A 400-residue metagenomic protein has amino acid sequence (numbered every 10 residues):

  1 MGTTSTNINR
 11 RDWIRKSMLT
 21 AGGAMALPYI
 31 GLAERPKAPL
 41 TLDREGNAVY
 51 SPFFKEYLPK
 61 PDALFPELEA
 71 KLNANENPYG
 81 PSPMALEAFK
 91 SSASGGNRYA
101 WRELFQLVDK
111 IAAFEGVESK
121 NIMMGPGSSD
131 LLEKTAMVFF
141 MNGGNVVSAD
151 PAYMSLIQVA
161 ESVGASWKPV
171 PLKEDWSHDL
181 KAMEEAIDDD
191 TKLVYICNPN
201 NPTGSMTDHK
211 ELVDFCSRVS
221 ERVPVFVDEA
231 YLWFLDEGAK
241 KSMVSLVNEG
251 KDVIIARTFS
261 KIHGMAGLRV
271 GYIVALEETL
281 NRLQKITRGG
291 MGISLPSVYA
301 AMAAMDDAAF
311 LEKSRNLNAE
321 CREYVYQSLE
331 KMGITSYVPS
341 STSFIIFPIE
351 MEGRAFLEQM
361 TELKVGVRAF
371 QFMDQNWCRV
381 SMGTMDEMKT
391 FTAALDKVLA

Functional and structural regions predicted by a protein language model:
M1-G22: N-terminal secretory signal peptides and thylakoid transit peptides that target proteins across membranes
G31-R98: N-terminal "arm"/small-domain region of PLP-dependent enzymes with the aminotransferase-like
T41-D43, V138-I196: PLP-dependent aminotransferase-like
G96, Q106-N145, V159: Phosphate-binding glycine-rich loop
L172-E174, N318-A319, L329-L363, M382: Conserved PLP-binding catalytic core of the aspartate aminotransferase-like
L180-D189, P202-V225, E229-I262: Active-site pre-lysine segment of PLP-dependent enzymes
D252-K331, T335-Y337: PLP-dependent aminotransferase class I/II
Q359-E362, Q371-A400: PLP-dependent enzyme catalytic core of the Aspartate aminotransferase-like
